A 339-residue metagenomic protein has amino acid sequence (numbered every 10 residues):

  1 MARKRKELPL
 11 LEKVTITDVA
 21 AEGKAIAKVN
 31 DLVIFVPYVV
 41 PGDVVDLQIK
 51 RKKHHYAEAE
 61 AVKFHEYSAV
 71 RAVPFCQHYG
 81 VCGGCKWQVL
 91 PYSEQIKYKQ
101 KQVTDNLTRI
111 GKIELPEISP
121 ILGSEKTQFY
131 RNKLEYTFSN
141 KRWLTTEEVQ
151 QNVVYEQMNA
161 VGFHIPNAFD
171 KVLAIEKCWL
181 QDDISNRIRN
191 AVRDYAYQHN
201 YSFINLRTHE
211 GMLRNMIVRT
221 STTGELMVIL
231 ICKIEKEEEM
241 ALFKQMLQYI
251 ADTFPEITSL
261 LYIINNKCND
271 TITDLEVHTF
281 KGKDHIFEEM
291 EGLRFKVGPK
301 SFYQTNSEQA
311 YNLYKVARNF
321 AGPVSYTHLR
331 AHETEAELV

Functional and structural regions predicted by a protein language model:
M1-Y326: Non-catalytic accessory regions of SAM-dependent methyltransferases
T327-T334: Conserved small/polar residues in nucleotide/adenosyl-binding loops
L338: Cytosolic catalytic cores of cyclic-nucleotide second-messenger enzymes
